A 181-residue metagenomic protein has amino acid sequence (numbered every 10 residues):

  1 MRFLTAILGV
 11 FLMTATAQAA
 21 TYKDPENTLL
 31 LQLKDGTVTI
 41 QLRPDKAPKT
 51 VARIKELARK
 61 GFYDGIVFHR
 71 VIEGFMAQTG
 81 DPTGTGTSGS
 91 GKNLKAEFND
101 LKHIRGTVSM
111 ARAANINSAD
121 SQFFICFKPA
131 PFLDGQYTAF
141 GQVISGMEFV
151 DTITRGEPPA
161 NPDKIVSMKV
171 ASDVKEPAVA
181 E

Functional and structural regions predicted by a protein language model:
L4-I7, F11, A15-E181: Cyclophilin-like peptidyl-prolyl cis-trans isomerases
